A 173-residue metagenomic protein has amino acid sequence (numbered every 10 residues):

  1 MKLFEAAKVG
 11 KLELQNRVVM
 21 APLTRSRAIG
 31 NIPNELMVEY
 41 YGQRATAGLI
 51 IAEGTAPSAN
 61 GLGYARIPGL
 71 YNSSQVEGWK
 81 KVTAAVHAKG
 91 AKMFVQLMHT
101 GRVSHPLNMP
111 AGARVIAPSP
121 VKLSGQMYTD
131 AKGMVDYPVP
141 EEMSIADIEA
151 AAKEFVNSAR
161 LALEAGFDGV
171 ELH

Functional and structural regions predicted by a protein language model:
M1-N16, V115-Y128: N-terminal carbohydrate-binding accessory modules
E5, V18-A21, I50-A52, M93-L97 (+1 more regions): Hydrophobic faces of well-ordered beta-strands that scaffold small-molecule active sites in alpha/beta enzyme cores
V9-G10, V18-E35, R44, L49-I50: N-terminal binding-site loop/beta-alpha segment at the start of enzyme catalytic domains that lines or forms
R17, G54-A111, I145-A146: Acidic/aromatic-lined carbohydrate-recognition and catalytic surfaces of CAZymes acting on diverse glycans
M20, R44, V86, V95 (+1 more regions): Conserved, mostly hydrophobic/aromatic
P33-R44, A150-R160: Short, acidic/polar
M37-S58, A165-G169: Catalytic domains of carbohydrate-active enzymes, especially glycoside hydrolases
H87, M98-L163: Non-globular sequence segments
